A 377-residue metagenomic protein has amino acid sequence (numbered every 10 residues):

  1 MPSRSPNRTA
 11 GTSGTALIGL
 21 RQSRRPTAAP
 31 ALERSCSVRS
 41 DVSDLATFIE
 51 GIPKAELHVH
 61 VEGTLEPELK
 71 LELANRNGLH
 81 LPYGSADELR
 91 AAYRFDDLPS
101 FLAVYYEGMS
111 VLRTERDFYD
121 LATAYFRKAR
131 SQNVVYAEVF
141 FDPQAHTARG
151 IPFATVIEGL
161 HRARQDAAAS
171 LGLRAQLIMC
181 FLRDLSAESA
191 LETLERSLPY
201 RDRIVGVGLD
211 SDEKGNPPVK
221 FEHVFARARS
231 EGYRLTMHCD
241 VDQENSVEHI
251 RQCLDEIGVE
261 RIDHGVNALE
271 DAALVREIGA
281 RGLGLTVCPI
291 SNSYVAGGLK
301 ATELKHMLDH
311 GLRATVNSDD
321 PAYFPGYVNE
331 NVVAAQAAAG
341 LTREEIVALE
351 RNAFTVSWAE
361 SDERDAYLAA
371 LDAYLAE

Functional and structural regions predicted by a protein language model:
P2-S13, R21-R25: Low-acidity, Ser/Thr- and Arg-rich intrinsically disordered low-complexity segments
G11, R24-R25, V61-G63, V241: Intrinsic structural disorder/low-complexity segments
L17-L20, L32: Leucine-biased recognition of intrinsically disordered, low-complexity hydrophobic segments
R21-R25, L57, M237: Intrinsically disordered, low-complexity cationic segments
P26-R39: Short, Lys/Arg-enriched N-terminal segments with co-localized hydrophobic residues within the first ~10-30 amino acids
S37-L235, D242-E248, L254-R261, N267-E377: Metal-cofactor-binding active-site regions of metalloenzymes
